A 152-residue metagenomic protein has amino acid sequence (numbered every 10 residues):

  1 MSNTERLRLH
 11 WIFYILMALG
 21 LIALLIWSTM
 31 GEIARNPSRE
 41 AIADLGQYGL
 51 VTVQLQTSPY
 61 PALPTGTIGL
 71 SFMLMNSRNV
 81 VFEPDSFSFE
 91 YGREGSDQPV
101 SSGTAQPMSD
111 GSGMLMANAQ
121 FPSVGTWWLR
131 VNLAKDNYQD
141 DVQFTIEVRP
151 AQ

Functional and structural regions predicted by a protein language model:
S2-Q152: Contiguous segments within soluble domain cores/interaction surfaces
